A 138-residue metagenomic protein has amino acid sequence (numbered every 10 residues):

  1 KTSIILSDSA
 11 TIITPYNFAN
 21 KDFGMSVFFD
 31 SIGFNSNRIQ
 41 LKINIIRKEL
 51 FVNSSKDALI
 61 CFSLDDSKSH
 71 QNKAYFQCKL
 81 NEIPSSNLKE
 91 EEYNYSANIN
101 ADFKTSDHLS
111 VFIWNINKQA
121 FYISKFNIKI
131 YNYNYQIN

Functional and structural regions predicted by a protein language model:
K1-N138: Extracellular and organelle-lumenal recognition/adhesion modules and their flexible linkers in secreted
